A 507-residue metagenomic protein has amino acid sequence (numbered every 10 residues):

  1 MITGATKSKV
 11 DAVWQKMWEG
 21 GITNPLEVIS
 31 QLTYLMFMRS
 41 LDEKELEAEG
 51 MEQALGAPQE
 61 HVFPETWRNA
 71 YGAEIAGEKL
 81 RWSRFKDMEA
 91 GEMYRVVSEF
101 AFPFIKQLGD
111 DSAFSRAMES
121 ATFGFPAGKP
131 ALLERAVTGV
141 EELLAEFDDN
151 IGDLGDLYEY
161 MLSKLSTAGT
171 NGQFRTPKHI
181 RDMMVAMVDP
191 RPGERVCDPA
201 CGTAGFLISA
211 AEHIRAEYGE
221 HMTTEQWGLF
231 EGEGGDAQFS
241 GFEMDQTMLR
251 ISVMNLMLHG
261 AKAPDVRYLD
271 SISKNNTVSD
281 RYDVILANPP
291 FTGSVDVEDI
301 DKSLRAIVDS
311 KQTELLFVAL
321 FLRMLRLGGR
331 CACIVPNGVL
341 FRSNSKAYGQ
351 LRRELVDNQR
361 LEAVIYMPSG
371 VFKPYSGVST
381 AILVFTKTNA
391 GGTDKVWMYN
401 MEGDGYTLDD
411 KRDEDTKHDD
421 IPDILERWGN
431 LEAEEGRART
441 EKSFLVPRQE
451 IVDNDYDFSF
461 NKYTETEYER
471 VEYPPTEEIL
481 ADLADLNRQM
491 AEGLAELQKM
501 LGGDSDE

Functional and structural regions predicted by a protein language model:
M1-M187, R191-P192, P264-N276, Y366-G370 (+3 more regions): Non-catalytic, mostly N-terminal accessory regions of nucleic-acid modification and defense proteins
T23, D296-T313, G338-A347, P368-Y375 (+2 more regions): Short, contiguous acidic/charged loop-to-helix segments that flank catalytic cores in large enzymes
V28, M244-I251, S310-F385, L483: Conserved Class I SAM-dependent methyltransferase catalytic core
F37, L41, L258, F291 (+9 more regions): Short, well-ordered loop/turn and helix-capping segments at boundaries between secondary-structure elements and domains
F147, G241-D245, V284, I307-K311 (+6 more regions): Hydrophobic alpha-helical scaffolding
T170-A287, T292-D296, D301-S303, K311 (+4 more regions): Conserved S-adenosyl-L-methionine
E233, M324-L327, V356-Q359, P374-S379 (+4 more regions): A structural signal for short secondary-structure junctions
R360-L361, K373-I424: C-terminal, active-site-flanking charged/polar segments
